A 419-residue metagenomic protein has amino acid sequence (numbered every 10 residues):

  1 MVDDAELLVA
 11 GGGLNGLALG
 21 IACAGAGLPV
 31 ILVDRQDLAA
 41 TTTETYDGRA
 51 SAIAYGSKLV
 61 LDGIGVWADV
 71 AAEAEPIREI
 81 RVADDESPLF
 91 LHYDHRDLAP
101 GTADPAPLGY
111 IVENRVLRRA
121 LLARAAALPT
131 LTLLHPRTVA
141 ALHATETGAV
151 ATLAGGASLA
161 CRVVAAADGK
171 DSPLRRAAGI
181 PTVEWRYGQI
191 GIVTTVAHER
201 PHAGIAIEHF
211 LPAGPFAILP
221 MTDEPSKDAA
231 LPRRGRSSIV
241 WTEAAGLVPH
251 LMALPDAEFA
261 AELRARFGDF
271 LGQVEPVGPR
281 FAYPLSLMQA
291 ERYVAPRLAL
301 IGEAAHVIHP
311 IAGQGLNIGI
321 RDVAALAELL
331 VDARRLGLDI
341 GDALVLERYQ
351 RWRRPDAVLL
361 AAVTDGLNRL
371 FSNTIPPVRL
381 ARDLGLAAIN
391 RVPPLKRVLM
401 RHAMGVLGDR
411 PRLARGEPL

Functional and structural regions predicted by a protein language model:
V2-D4, E73-A177, W185-I190: Conserved N-terminal helical subregion
A5-L32: N-terminal Rossmann-like FAD-binding beta1-loop-alpha1 element of flavoenzymes
A24-R49: Glycine-rich FAD pyrophosphate-binding loop
T45-D85: N-terminal FAD cofactor-binding segment of flavoenzymes
H92, A103, L211-Y283: Conserved FAD/dinucleotide-binding core of flavoprotein oxidoreductases
D171-A206, F216, A245-L247, L263: Central beta-strand plus flanking loop segment that forms part of the substrate or channel wall within the catalytic
L247-G341: FAD/FMN-dependent oxidoreductases across multiple families
E328-L419: C-terminal helical "tail/cap" subdomain of flavin- and related membrane-associated enzymes
